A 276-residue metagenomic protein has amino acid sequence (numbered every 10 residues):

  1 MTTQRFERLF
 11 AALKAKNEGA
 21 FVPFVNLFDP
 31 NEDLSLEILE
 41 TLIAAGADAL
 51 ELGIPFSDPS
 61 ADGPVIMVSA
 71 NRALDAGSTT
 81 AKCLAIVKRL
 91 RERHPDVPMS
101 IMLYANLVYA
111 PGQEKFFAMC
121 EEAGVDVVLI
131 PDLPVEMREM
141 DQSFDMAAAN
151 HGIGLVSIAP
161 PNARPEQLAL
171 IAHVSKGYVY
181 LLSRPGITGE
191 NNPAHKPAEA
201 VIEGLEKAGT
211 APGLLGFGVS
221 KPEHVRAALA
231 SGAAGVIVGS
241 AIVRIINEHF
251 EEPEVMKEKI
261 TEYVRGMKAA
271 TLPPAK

Functional and structural regions predicted by a protein language model:
T2-L13, E32, S57-V68, D75-K88 (+6 more regions): Active-site-adjacent beta->alpha loops and helix N-cap segments on the catalytic face of soluble alpha/beta enzymes
A11-A15, V87-E92, E121, D145-A149 (+3 more regions): Surface-exposed amphipathic alpha-helices with a cationic face
F21-V25, L50-L52, M99-L103, V128-I130 (+4 more regions): Hydrophobic faces of well-ordered beta-strands that scaffold small-molecule active sites in alpha/beta enzyme cores
P23, L42, L50-G53, C120 (+3 more regions): Conserved, mostly hydrophobic/aromatic
E32-A44, A163-V174, L215, V219-V236: Catalytic cores of alpha/beta
G46, C120-V127, A148-L155, H173-V179 (+1 more regions): Glycine-enriched alpha-helix->loop->beta-strand junction motifs that scaffold or abut catalytic
A47-D58, V127-M137, V179-G189, S231-E251: Glycine-rich phosphate-binding active-site loops on the catalytic face of alpha/beta enzymes
K207-L214, S220-K276: Alpha/beta catalytic cores of nucleotide-metabolism and tRNA/nucleoside-modifying enzymes
